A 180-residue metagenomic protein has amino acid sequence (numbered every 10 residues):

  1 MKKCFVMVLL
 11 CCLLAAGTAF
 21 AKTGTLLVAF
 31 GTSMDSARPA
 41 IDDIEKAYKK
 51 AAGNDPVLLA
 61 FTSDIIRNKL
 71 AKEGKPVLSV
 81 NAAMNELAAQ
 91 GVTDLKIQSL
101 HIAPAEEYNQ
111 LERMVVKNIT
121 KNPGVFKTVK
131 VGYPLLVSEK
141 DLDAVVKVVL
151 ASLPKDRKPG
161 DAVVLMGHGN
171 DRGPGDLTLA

Functional and structural regions predicted by a protein language model:
M1-M7: Positively charged n-region of N-terminal signal peptides that target proteins for export
M7-A16: Bacterial N-terminal signal peptides
A21-A180: Extended amphipathic ligand-handling, pore-lining, and cofactor/metal-binding catalytic surfaces
